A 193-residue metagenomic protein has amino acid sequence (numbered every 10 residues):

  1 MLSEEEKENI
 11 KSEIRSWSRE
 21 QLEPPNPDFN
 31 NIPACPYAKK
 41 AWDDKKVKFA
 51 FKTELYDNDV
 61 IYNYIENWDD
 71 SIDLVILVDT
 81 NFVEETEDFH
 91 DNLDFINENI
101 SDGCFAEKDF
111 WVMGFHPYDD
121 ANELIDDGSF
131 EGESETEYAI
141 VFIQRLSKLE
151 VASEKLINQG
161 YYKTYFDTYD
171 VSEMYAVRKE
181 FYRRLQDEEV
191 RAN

Functional and structural regions predicted by a protein language model:
M1-N193: Expand to "…catalyze enediolate/carbanion chemistry for C-C bond making/breaking, isomerization, decarboxylation
